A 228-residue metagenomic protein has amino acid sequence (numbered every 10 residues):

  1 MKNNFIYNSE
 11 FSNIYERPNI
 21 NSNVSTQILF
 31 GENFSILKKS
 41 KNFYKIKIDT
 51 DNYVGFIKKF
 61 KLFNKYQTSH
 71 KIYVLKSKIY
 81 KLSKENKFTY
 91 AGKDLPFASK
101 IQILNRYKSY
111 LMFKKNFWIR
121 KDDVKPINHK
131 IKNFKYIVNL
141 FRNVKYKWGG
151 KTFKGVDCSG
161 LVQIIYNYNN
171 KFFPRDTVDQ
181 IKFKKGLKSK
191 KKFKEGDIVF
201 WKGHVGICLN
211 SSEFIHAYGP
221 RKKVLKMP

Functional and structural regions predicted by a protein language model:
M1-N3, T26, F30-S35, S40-Y80 (+3 more regions): Boundary regions of SH3-family modules and the immediately adjacent low-complexity/disordered segments in eukaryotic
N3-Y15, T68-S83, I164-I181: Short, basic/aromatic beta-hairpin or loop at an interaction surface
N8, E16-V24, N33: Extended, low-hydrophobicity, Ser/Thr/Pro/Gly-biased non-transmembrane segments
P18-N23, K81-A91, I181-K190: Short alpha-helix capping/helix-loop boundary micro-motifs
S22, D51-G55, F117-R120, F214-I215 (+1 more regions): Short, surface-exposed beta-strand-loop junctions and turns on beta-sheet-rich folds
V138, G150-N169: Active-site nucleophilic cysteine motif
Y146-G150, R175-D176: Surface-exposed patches in mature extracellular/periplasmic domains of secreted proteins
K171-M227: ...with weaker cross-activation on analogous glycine-rich loops/strands in unrelated enzymes
